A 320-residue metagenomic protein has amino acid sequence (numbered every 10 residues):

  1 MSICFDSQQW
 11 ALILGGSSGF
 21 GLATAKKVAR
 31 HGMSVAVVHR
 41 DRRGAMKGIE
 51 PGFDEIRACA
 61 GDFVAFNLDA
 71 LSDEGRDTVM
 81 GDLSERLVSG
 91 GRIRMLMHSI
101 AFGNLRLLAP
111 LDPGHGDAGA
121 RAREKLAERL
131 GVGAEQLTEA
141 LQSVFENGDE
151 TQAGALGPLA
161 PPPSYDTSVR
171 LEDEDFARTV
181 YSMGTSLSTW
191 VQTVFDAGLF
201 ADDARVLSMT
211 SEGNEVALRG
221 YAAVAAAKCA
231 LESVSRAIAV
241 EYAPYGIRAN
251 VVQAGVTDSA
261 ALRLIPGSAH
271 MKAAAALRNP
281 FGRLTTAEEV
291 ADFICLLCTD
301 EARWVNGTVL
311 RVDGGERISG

Functional and structural regions predicted by a protein language model:
S2-V38: Canonical Rossmann dinucleotide-binding motif of NAD(H)/NADP(H)-dependent dehydrogenases/reductases, specifically
G32-E50: Conserved glycine-rich Rossmann-like NAD(P)H-binding loop of the short-chain dehydrogenase/reductase
G48, A223, P244, A254-N279 (+2 more regions): A glycine/serine/threonine-rich, flexible loop-to-helix segment that serves as the NAD(P) cofactor-binding "lid"
I56-E74: Rossmann-fold cofactor-recognition segment
M97, L207, A249-V252, L262 (+1 more regions): Hydrophobic structural elements of the Rossmann-like NAD(P)H-binding subdomain that define the short-chain
A101-A230, S235-P244, V256-T257: Catalytic loop of short-chain dehydrogenase/reductase
V216, F281, F293-C295, N306-G320: Short C-terminal tail/terminal secondary-structure segment of NAD(P)H-dependent dehydrogenase/reductase domains
R248-D258, C298, R311-D313: Conserved SDR Rossmann-fold cofactor-binding beta-strand/turn motif
